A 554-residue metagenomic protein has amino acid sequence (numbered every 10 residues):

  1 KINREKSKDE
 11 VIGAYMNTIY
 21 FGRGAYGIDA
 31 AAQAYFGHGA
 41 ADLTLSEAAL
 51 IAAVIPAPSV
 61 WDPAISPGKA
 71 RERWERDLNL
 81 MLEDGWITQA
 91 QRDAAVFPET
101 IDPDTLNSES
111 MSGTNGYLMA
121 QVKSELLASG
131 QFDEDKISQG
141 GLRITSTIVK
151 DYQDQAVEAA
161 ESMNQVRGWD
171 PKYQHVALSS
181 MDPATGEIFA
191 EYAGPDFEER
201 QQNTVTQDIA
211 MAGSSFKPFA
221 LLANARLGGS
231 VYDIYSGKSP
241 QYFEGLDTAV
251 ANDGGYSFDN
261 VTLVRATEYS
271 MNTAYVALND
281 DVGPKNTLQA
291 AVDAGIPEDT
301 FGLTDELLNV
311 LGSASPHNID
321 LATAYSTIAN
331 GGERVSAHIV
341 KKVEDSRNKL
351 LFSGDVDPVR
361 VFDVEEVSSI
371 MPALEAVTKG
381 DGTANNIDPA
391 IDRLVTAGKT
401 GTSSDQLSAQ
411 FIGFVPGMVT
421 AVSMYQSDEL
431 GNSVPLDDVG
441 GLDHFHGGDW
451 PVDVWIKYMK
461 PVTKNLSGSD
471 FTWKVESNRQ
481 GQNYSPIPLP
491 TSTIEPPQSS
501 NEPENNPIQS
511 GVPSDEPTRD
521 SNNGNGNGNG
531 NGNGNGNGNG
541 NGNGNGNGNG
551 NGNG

Functional and structural regions predicted by a protein language model:
K1-T147, D154, P297, L307-L311 (+1 more regions): Non-catalytic, structured segments within soluble enzyme domains
E10-I12, W86-A94, D133-Q139, I144 (+6 more regions): Surface-exposed patches in mature extracellular/periplasmic domains of secreted proteins
Y15, Y35, P56-P63, I137-L142 (+9 more regions): Flexible glycine/proline-enriched surface loops and loop-helix/loop-strand junctions
N17-G24, A41, L45-A57, Q121-A128 (+11 more regions): Glycine-rich, acidic and aromatic/proline-enriched surface loops and short helix-turn segments that act as binding
S108-E109, G229-T287, R334, S346-A376: Conserved catalytic neighborhood of penicillin-recognizing serine enzymes
S146-W169, L178-S180, E191-Y192, F197-M211 (+4 more regions): A penicillin-recognizing enzyme superfamily signal
T248-A251, G255, G283-T323: Mid-domain, small-residue-enriched loop/turn segments at the edges of structured enzyme/sensor domains
W473-G554: Proline/serine/threonine-rich low-complexity "mucin-like" segments in extracytoplasmic/periplasmic regions that act as
